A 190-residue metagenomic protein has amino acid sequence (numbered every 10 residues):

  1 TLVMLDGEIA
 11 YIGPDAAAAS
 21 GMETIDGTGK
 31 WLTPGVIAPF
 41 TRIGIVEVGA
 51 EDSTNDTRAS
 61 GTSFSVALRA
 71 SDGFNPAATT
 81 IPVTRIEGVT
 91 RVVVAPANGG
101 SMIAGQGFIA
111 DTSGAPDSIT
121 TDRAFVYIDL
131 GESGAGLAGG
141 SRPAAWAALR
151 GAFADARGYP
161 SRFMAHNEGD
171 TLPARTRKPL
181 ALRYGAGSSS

Functional and structural regions predicted by a protein language model:
T1-T33: Histidine-rich, glycine-flanked metal-binding segment
I9, A17, W31, R42-G44 (+3 more regions): Short, glycine-/Ser/Thr-/acidic-enriched flexible segments
I9-Y11, G29, G49-E51, S60-F64 (+2 more regions): Glycine-rich loops and low-complexity Gly/Arg-rich segments that provide flexible linkers or classic glycine-based
A16, M22, T33, I43 (+2 more regions): Protease-associated
S20, G27, A59, S63 (+3 more regions): Residue-level signal for pocket-adjacent positions within structured domains
S20, T54, S101-I103: Short secondary-structure boundary/hinge segments and terminal tails
K30-E87, V92-A95: Metal-associated gating/positioning segment near the N- to mid-region
F74-T80, R85-S190: Polyanionic/metal-chelating signatures
